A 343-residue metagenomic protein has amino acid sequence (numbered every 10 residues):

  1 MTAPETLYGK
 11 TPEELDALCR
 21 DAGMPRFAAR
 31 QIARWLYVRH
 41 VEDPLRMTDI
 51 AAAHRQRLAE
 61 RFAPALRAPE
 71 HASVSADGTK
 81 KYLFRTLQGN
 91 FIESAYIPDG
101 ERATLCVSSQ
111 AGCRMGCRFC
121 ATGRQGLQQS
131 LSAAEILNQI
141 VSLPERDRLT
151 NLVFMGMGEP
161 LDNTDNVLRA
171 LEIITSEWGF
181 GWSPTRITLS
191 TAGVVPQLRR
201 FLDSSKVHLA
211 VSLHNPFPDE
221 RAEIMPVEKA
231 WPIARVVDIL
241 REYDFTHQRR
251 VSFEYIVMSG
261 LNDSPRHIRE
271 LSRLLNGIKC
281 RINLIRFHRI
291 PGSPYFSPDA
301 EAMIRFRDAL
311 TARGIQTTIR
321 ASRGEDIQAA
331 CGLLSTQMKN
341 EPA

Functional and structural regions predicted by a protein language model:
M1-I92, P98, R241-R249, V257-A343: Auxiliary Fe-S-binding modules of radical SAM enzymes
S73-S75, S108-S109, S190, S212: Short linear Ser/Thr-Pro motifs
K80, I92, A103-V107, M115 (+1 more regions): Generic beta-strand structural signal
Y96-I97, N166: Residue-level structural signal for beta-strand termini and adjacent loop
P98-E135: Canonical Radical SAM [4Fe-4S] cluster-binding loop centered on the CxxxCxxC motif and its immediate flanking residues
L127-Q129, I140, V153: Hydrophobic alpha-helical bundles in membrane proteins
A134, N138-R146: Ferredoxin-type iron-sulfur electron-transfer modules in oxidoreductases and energy-metabolism complexes
P144-N151, G156-R320: Conserved AdoMet/S-adenosylmethionine-binding subsite of the radical SAM
